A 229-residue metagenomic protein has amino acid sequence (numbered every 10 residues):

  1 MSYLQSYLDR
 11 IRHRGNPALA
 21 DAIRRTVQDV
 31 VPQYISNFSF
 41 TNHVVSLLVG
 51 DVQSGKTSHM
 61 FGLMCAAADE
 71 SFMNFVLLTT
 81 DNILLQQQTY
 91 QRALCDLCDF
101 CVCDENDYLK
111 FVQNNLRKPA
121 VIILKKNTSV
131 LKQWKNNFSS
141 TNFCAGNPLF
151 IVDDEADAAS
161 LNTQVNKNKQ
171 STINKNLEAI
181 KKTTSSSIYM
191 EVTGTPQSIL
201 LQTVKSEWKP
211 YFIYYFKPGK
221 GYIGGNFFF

Functional and structural regions predicted by a protein language model:
D9-V49: Conserved pre-motif I regulatory segment
T41-L48, M73-N74, K118-A120: Pre-Walker A (Motif I) flank of P-loop NTPase domains
D51-V52, T80: P-loop (Walker A) phosphate-binding loop of NTP-binding proteins
K56-C65: Motif I (Walker A/P-loop) of helicase-class P-loop NTPases
H59, F72-L97, G194: Conserved Walker A/P-loop ATP-binding site and its immediately adjacent core in helicase/helicase-like ATPase domains
N82-L85, T128-V130, D157-A158, T195-I199 (+1 more regions): Conserved nucleotide-binding/hydrolysis micro-motifs of P-loop NTPases
C103-E155, A159-I180: Conserved RecA-like ASCE ATPase "motif II neighborhood" in helicase/translocase motors
R117, N147-D153, V165-F229: Conserved P-loop NTPase catalytic core
